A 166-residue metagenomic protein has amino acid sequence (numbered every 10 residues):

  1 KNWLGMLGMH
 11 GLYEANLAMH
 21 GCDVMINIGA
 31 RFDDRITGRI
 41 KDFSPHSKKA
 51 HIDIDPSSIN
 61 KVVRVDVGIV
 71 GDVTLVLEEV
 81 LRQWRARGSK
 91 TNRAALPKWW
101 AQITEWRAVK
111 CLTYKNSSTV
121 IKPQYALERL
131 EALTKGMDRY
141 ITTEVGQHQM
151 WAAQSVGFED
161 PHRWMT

Functional and structural regions predicted by a protein language model:
K1, Q102-T166: Active-site diphosphate/adenylate-binding microenvironment
K1-A101: Glycine-rich, acidic loop regions that bind phosphate or pyrophosphate groups
